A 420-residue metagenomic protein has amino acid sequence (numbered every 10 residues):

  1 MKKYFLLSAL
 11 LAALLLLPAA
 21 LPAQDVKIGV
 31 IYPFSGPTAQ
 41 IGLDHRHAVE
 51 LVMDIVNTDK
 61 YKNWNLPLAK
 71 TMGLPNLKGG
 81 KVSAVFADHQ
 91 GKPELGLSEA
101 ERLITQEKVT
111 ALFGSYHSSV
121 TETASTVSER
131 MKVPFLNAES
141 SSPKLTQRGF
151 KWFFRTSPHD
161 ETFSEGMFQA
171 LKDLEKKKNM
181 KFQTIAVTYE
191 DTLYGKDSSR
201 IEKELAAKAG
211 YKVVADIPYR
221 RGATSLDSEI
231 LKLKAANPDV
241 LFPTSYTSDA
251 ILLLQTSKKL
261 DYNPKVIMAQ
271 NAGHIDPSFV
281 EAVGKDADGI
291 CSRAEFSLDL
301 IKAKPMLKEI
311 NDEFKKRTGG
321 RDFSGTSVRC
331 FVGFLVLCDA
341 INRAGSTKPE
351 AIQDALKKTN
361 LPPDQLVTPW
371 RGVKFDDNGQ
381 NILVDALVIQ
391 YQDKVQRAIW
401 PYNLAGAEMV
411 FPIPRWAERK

Functional and structural regions predicted by a protein language model:
Y4-L11, L17, P22-K420: Extracytosolic ligand-binding ectodomains
